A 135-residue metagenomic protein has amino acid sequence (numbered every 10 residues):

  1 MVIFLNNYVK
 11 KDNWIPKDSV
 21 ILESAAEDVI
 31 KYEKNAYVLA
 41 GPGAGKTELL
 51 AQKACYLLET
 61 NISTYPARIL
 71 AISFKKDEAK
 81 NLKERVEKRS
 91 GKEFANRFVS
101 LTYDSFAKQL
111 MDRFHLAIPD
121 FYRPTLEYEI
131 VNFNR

Functional and structural regions predicted by a protein language model:
M1-F121: P-loop NTPase Walker
L116-R135: ATP-hydrolysis module of ASCE/P-loop NTPase motor domains, specifically the Walker B Asp-Glu catalytic pair
